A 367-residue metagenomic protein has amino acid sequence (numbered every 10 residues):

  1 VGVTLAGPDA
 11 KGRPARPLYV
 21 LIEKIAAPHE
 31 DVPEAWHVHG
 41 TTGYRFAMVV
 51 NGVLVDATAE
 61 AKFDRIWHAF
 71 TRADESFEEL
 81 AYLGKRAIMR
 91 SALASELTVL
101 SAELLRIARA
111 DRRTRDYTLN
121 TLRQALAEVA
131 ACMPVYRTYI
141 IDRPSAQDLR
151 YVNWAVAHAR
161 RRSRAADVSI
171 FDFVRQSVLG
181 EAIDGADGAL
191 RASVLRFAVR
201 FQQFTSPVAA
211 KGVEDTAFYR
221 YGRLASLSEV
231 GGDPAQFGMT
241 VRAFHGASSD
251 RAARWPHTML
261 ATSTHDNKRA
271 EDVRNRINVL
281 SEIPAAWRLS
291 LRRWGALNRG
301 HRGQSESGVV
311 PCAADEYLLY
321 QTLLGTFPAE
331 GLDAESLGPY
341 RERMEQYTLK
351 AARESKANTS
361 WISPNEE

Functional and structural regions predicted by a protein language model:
G2-A329, R343-E367: Alpha-amylase-like alpha-glycosidases and glucanotransferases acting on alpha-linked glucans and related
L337-P339: Short, glycine/acidic-rich hinge or "gate" loops at secondary-structure transitions that mediate conformational
